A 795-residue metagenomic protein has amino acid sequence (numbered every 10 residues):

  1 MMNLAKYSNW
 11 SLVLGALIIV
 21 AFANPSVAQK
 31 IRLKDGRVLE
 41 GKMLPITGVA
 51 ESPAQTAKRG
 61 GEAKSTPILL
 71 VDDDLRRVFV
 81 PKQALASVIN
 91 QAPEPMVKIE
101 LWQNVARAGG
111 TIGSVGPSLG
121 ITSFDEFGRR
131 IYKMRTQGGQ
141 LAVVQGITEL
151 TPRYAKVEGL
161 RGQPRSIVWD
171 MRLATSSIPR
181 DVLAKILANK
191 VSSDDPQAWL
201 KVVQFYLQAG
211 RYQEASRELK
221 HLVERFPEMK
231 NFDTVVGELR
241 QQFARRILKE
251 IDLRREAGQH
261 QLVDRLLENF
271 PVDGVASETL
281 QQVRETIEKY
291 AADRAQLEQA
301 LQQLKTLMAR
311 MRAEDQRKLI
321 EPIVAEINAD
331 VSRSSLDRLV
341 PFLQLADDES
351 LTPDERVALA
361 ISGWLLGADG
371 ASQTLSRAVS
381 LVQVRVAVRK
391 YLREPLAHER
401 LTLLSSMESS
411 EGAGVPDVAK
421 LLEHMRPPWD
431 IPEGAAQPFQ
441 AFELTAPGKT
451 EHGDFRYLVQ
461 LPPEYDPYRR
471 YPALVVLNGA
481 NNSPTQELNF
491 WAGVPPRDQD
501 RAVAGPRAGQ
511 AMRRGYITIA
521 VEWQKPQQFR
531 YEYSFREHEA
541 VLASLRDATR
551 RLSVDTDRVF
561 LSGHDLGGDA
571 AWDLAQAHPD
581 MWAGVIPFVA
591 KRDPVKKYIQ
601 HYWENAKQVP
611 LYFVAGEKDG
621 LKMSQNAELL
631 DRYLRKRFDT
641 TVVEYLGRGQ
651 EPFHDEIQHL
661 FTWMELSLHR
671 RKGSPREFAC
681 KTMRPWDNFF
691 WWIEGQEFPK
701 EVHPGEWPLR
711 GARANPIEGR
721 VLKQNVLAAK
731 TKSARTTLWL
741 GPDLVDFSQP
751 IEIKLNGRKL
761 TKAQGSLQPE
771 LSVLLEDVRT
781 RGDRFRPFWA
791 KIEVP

Functional and structural regions predicted by a protein language model:
S26-D337, P769-V794: Compositionally biased alpha-helical segments
E288, E298-Y471, K759, E770-D783: A domain-start/cap signature at the N-terminus of enzymes
R470-A473, L477-R550: Active-site machinery of serine-nucleophile hydrolases
D557-N605: Primarily recognizes the serine-hydrolase "nucleophile elbow" in alpha/beta-hydrolase and SGNH/GDSL folds
A606, Y612-A615: Short beta-strand/loop motif that positions the catalytic acidic residue of the alpha/beta-hydrolase fold
A615-T641, G741-K759: Active-site-adjacent alpha-helix of alpha/beta-hydrolase-fold enzymes
G620, S624-N725, K732-R735: C-terminal catalytic histidine-bearing segment of alpha/beta-hydrolase fold enzymes
R684-P795: C-terminal beta-sandwich/jelly-roll accessory domains of carbohydrate-active enzymes
